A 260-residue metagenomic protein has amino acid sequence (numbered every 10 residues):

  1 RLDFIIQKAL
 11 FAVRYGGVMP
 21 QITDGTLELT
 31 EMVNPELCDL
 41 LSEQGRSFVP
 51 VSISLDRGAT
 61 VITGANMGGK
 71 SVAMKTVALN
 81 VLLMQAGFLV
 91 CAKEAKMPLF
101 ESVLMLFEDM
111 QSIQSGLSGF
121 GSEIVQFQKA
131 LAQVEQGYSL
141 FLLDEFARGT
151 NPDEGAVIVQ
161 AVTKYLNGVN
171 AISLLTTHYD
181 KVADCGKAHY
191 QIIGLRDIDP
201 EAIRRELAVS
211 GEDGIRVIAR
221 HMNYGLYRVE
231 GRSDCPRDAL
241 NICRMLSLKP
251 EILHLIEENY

Functional and structural regions predicted by a protein language model:
R1-D39: Conserved P-loop NTPase architecture
T23-Y260: ATPase nucleotide-binding head domains, primarily ABC-like/P-loop NTPase cores
